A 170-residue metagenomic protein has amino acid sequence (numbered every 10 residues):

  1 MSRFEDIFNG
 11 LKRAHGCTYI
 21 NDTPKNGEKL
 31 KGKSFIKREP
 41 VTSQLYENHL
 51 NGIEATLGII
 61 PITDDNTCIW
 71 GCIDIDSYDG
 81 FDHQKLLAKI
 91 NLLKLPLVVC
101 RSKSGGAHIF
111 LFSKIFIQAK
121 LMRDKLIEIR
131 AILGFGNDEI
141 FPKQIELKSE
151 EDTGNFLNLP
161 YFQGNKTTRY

Functional and structural regions predicted by a protein language model:
M1-W70, G80-A88, N155-F156, Y161-K166: DNA replication initiation on ssDNA origins
A14, A107-F112: Broad hydrophobic/π-residue packing in well-ordered secondary structure
T56-H83, L92, S113-Y170: DNA replication initiation modules
K89-C100: Active-site palm subdomain of RNA-directed nucleic acid polymerases
L95, G105, N155: Residue-level signal for beta-strand positions within conserved beta-sheet cores that form or flank
V99-H108: Short, conserved phosphate-binding/catalytic loop or strand-edge motifs used in phosphoryl-/nucleotidyl-transfer
